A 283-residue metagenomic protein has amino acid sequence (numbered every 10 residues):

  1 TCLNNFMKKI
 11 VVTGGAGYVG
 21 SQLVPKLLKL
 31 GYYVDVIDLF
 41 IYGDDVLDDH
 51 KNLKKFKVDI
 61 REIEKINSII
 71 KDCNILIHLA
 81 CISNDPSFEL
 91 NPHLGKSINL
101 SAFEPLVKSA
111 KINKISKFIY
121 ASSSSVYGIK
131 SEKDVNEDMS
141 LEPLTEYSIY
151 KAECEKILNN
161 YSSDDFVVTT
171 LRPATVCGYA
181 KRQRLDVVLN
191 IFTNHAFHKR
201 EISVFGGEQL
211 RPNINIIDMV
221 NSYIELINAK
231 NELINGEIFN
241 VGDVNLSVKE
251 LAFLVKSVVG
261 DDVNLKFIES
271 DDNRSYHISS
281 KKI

Functional and structural regions predicted by a protein language model:
I10-L30: N-terminal Rossmann NAD(P)H-binding glycine-rich loop of SDR-like oxidoreductase domains
K51-E62: Rossmann-fold cofactor-recognition segment
I60-I98: NAD(P)H-binding glycine-rich loop region in Rossmannoid oxidoreductase-like domains and their noncatalytic homologs
H78, E104-T145: Conserved Rossmann-fold NAD(P)-dependent oxidoreductase catalytic core, especially the SDR/UDP-sugar
S122-S123, E155-Y179: Conserved beta-loop-beta element that borders a ligand/cofactor-binding pocket
Y127-G128, E142-E146, L171-V187: Flexible, glycine-rich beta-alpha linker
Y150-E153: Active-site helix of classical SDR
A196-R200, V204-I283: C-terminal substrate-binding subdomain of Rossmann-fold SDR/epimerase-dehydratase oxidoreductases
